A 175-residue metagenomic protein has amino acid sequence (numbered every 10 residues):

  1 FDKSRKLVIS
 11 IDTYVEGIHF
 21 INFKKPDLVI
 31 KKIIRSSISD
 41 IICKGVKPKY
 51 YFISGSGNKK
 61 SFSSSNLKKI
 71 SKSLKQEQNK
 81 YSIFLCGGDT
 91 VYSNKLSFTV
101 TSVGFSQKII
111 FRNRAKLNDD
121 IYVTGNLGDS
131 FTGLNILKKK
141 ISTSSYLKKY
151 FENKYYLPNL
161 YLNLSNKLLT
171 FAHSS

Functional and structural regions predicted by a protein language model:
F1-S175: Helix-biased detector of long, well-ordered alpha-helical tracts
